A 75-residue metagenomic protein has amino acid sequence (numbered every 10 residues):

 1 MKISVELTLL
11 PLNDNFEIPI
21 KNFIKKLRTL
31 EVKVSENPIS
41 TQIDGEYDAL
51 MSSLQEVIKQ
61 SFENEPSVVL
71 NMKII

Functional and structural regions predicted by a protein language model:
M1-I75: Charge-rich, low-complexity N-terminal segments
